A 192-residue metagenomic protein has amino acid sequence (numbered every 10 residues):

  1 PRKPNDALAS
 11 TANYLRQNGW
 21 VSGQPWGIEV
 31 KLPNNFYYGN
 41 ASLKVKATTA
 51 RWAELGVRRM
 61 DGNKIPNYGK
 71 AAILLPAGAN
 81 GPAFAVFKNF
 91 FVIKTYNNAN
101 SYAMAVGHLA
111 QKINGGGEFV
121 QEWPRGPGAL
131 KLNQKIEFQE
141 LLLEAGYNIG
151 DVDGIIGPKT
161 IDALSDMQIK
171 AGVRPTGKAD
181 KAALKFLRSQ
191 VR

Functional and structural regions predicted by a protein language model:
P1-R51: Ligand-binding pocket segment of bilobal, Venus flytrap-like solute-binding proteins
G39-R192: Cell-envelope/ECM-targeting effectors and their regulatory/trafficking segments
